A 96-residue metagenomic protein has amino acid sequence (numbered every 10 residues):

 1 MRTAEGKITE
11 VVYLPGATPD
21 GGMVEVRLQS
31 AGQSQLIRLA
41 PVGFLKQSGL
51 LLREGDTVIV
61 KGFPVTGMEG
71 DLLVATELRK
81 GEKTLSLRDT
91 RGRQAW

Functional and structural regions predicted by a protein language model:
M1-D20: Structural detector for short beta-strands of small beta-barrel domains
T3-I8, G55-F63: OB-fold and OB-like beta-barrel modules that bind single-stranded nucleic acids
A4, G22-V24, Q33, E54-D56 (+1 more regions): Envelope-exposed proteins and targeting segments
I8, S30-G32, L39-G43, G62-P64 (+2 more regions): A mature extracytoplasmic/lumenal domain signature
A17-L39: OB-fold (S1/OB) nucleic-acid-binding surfaces
F44-V60: Short nucleic-acid-contacting surface segments enriched for D/E, G, S/T with interspersed K/R
V65-G92: OB-fold/S1-family single-stranded nucleic acid-binding modules
Q94-W96: Glycine- and charge-enriched low-complexity intrinsically disordered segments
